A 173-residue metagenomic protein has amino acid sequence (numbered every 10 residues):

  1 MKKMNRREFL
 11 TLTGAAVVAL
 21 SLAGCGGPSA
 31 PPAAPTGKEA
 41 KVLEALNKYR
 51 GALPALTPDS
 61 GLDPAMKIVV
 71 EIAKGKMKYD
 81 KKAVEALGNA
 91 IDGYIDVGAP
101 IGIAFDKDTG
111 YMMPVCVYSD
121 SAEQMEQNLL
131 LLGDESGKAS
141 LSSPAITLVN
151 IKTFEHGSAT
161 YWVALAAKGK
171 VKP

Functional and structural regions predicted by a protein language model:
M1-L20: N-terminal secretory signal peptides and thylakoid transit peptides that target proteins across membranes
R6, L22, P58-L62: Structural motif detector for alpha-helix initiation sites
F9-L10, R50, L141: Generic low-polarity alpha-helical segments
P32-A99: Short, well-ordered surface patches within globular domains
N89-P173: A well-ordered secondary-structure block
